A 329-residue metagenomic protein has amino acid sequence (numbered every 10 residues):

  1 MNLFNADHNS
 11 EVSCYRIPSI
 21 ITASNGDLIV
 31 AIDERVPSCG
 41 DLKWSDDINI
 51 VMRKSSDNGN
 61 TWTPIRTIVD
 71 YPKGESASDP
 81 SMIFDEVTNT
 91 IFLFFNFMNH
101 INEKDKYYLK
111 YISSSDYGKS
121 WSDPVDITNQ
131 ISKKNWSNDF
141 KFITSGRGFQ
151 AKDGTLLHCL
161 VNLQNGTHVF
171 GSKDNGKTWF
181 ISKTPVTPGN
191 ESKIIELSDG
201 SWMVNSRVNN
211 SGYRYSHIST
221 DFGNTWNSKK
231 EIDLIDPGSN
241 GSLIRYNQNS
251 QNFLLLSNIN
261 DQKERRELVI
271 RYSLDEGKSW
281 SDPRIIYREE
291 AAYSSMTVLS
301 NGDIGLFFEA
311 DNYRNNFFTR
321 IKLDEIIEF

Functional and structural regions predicted by a protein language model:
M1-F329: Asp-box/BNR beta-propeller blade signature and adjacent active/binding-site loops in extracellular glycan-interacting
